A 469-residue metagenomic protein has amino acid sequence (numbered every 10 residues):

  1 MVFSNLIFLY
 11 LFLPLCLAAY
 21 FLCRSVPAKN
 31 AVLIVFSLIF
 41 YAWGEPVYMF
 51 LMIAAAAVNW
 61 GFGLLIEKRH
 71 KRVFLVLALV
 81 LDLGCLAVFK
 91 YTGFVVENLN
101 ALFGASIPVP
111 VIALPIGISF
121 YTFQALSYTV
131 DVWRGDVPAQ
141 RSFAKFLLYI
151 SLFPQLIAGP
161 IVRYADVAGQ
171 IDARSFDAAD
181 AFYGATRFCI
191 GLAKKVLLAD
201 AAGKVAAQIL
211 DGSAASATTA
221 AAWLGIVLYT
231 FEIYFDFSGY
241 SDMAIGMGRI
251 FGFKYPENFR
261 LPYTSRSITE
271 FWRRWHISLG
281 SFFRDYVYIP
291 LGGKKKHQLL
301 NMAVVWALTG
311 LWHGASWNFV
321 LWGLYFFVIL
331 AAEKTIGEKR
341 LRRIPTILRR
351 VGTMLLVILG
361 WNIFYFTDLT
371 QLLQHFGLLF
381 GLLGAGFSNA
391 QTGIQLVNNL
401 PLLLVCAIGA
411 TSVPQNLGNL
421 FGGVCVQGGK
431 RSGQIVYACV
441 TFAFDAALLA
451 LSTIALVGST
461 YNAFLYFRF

Functional and structural regions predicted by a protein language model:
M1-R468: Membrane-embedded transmembrane alpha-helical bundles that form the catalytic cores of multi-pass lipid-modifying
